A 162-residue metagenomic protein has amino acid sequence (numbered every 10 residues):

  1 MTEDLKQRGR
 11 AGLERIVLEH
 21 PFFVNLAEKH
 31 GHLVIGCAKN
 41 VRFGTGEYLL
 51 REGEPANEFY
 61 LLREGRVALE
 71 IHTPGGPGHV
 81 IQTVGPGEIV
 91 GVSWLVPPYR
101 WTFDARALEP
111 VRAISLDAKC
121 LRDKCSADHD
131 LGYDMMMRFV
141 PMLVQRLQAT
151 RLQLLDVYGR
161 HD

Functional and structural regions predicted by a protein language model:
M1-D162: Cytosolic regulatory regions built on CNB/CRP/Popeye-like sensor folds
